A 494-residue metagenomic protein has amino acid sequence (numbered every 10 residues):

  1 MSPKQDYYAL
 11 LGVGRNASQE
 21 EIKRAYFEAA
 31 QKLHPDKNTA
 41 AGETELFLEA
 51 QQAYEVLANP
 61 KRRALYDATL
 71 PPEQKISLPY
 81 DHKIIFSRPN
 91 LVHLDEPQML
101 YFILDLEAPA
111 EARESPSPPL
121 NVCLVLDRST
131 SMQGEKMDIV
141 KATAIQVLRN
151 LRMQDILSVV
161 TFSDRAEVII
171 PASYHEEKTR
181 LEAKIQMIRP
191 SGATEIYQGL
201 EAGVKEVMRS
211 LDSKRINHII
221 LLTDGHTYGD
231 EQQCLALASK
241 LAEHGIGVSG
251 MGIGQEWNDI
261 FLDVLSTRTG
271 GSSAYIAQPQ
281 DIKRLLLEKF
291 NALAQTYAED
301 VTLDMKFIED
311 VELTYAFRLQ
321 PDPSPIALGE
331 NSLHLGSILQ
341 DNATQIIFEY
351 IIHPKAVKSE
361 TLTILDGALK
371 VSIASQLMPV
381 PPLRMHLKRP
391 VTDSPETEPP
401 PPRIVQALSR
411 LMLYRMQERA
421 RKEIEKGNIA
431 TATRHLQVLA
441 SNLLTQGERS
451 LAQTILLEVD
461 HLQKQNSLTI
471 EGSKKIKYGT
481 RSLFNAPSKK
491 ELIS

Functional and structural regions predicted by a protein language model:
M1-R15, E28-S87: J-domain (Hsp40/DnaJ) module recognition
L33, V207, L443-L444: Alpha-helical junction/boundary sensor with strong preference for TPR arrays
T69-E114, K184: Negatively charged sequence features
Q98, F102-D300, I352-K358, E448: Exposed acidic/Ser/Thr-rich ligand/metal-binding surfaces
L319-N342: Extracellular adhesion/glycan-binding regions together with long Ser/Thr- and acidic-residue-rich low-complexity tracts
L339-K358: Low-complexity, intrinsically disordered segments enriched in Ser/Thr together with acidic residues
I352-S494: Long, acidic serine/threonine- and proline-rich intrinsically disordered regions
